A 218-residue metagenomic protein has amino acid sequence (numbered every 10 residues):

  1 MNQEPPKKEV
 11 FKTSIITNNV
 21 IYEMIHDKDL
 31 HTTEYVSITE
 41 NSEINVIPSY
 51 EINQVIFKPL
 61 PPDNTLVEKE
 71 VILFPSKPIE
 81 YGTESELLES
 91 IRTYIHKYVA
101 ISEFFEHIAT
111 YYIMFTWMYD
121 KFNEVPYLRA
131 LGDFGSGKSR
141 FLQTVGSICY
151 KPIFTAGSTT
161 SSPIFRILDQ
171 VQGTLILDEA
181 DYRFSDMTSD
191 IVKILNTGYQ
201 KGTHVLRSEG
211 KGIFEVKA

Functional and structural regions predicted by a protein language model:
M1-A218: Phosphate-handling catalytic cores of nucleic-acid transaction enzymes
